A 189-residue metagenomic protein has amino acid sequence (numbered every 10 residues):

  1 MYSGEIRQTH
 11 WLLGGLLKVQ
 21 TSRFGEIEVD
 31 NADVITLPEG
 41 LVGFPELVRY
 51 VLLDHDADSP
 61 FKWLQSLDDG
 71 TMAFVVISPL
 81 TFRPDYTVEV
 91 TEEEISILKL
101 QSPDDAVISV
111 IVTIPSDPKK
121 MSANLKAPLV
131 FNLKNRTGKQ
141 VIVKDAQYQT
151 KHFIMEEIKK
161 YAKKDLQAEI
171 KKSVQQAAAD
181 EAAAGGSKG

Functional and structural regions predicted by a protein language model:
Y2, Q8-H10: Low-complexity, intrinsically disordered or signal/transmembrane-proximal segments
W11-R83, P103-A182, S187: Long, compositionally biased stretches
D85-V90: Extended catalytic/binding region for NAD+/ADP-ribose chemistry, centered on the ART fold
E92-S102: Short active-site loop/helix that positions an aromatic residue
